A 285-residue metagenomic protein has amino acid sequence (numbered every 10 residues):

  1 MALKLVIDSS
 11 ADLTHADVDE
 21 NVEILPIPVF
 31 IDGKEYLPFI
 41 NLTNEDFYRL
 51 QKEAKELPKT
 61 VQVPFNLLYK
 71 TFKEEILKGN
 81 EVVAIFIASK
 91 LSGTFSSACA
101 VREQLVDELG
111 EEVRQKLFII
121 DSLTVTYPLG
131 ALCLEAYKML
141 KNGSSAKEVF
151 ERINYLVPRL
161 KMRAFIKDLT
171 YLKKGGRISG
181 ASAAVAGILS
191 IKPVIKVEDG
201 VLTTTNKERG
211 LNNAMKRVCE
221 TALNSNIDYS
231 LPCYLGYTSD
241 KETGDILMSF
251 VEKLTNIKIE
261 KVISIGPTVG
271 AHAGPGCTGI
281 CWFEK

Functional and structural regions predicted by a protein language model:
L3-K4, S10-E23, I27-P28, T94 (+4 more regions): Mixed-charge interfacial surface used for oligomerization/domain docking and macromolecular partner engagement
L3-L67: N-terminal glycine-rich anion-binding loop in soluble enzyme alpha/beta folds
P38, K59-Q62, S92, T205 (+1 more regions): Charge-dense, low-complexity intrinsically disordered segments
Q51-K52, I76, L140, K173: Hydrophobic residues in alpha-helical segments
E53-L91, S96-A100, F150, V157: Glycine-rich phosphate- or other oxyanion-binding loops that anchor nucleotides, phosphorylated ligands
K59, A84, I119, Y234-L235: Short catalytic-loop micro-motif centered on adjacent basic/acidic residues
